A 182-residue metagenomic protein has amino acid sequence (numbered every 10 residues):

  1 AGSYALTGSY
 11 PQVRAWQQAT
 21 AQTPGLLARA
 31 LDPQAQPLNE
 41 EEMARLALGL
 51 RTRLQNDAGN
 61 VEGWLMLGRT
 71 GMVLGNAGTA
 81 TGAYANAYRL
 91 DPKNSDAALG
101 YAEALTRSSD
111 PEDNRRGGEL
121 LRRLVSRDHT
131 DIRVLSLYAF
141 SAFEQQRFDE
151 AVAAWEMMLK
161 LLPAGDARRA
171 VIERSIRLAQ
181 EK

Functional and structural regions predicted by a protein language model:
A1-L48: Long, contiguous interaction/recruitment modules in multidomain scaffold/adaptor proteins
A30-N39, M43, V61, M66-V73 (+1 more regions): Alpha-helical adaptor scaffolds
L48-R51, A85, R122, E156: Alpha-solenoid helical repeat scaffolds
N56, L90, R127-D128, L161 (+1 more regions): Structural marker of alpha-solenoid helical repeat scaffolds
T70, A104, S141, L161 (+1 more regions): TPR/TPR-like alpha-solenoid repeats
V73, R107-D110, E144, L178-K182: Register position in tetratricopeptide repeats
F143, F148-D166, R174-R177: TPR/TPR-like (Sel1-like) alpha-helical repeat modules
